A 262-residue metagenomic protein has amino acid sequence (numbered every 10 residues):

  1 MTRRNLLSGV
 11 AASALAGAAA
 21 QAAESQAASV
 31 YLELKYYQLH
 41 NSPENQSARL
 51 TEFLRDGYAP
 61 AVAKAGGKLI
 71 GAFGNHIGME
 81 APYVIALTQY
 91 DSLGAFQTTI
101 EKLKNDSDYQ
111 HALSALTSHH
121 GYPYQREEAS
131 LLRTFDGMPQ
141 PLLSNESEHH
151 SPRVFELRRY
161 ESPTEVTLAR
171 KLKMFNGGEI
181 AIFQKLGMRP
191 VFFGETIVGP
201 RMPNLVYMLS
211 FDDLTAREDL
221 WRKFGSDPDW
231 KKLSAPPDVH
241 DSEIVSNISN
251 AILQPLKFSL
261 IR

Functional and structural regions predicted by a protein language model:
M1-A14: N-terminal secretory signal peptides and thylakoid transit peptides that target proteins across membranes
A20-Y37, S42-P43: C-terminal segment of N-terminal export signals and the immediately downstream linker at the start of the mature
Q21-A27, A59-I85, D91, G177-V206 (+1 more regions): Short, glycine- and small/hydrophobic-rich beta-strand elements in well-ordered beta-sheets
Y31-Q38, I85, F155-Y160: Active-site-flanking beta-strand signature of metal-NTP-handling nucleotidyl enzymes and homologous cyclase-like
Q38-L50, D56-K64, I70-E148, T164-V166 (+1 more regions): Hydrophobic, ordered structural segments
P43, T134-L214: Surface-exposed interaction/gating patches
L54-R55, N176: Short alpha-helical elements within RNA-binding folds
N250, Q254-I261: Short, low-complexity, Pro/Ser/Thr/Gly-rich segments in the mature regions of secreted, periplasmic
